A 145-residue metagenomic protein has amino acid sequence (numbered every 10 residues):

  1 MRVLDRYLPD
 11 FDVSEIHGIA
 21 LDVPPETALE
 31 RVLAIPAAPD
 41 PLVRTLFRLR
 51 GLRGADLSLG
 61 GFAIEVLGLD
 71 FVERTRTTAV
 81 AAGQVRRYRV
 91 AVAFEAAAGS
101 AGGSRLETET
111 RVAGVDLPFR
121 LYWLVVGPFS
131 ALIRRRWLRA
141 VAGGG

Functional and structural regions predicted by a protein language model:
M1, Y7, E26, E30 (+3 more regions): Conserved, structured core segments of small domains
M1-L59: Hydrophobic ligand-binding cavity/cleft-lining segments
D12-A20, T78, R89, G103-E107: Intrinsic-disorder/low-complexity, polar/charged segments enriched in Ser/Thr/Lys/Arg/Asp/Glu/Gln
P25, L138-G145: Secondary-structure boundary elements
L33, A37, R44-F47, F119-R134: Short hydrophobic helices that act as membrane-entry/anchoring signals
L52-S58, F129-A140: Low-complexity, charge- and small-residue-enriched intrinsically disordered regions
L59-G103: Hydrophobic-ligand binding "helix-grip"
R86-L132, V141: Beta-strand/loop substructures that line and gate deep hydrophobic ligand-binding cavities in soluble
